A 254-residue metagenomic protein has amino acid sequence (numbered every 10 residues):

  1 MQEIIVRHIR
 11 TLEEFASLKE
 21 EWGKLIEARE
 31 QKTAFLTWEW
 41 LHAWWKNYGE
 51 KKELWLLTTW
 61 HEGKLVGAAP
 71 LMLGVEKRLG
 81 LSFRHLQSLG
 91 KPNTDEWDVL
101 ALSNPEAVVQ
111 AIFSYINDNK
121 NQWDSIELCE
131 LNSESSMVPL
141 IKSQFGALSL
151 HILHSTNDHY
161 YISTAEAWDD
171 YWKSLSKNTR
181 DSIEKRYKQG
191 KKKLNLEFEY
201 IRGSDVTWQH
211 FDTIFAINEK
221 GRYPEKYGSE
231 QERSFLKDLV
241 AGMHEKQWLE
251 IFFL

Functional and structural regions predicted by a protein language model:
I5-S88, E130-L254: A conserved beta-strand-loop-helix scaffold within acyl/acetyltransferase catalytic domains
Q87-W123: A gly/proline- and charged-residue-enriched helix-loop-helix capping module
Q122-L131: Conserved GNAT acetyl-CoA-binding A-motif
